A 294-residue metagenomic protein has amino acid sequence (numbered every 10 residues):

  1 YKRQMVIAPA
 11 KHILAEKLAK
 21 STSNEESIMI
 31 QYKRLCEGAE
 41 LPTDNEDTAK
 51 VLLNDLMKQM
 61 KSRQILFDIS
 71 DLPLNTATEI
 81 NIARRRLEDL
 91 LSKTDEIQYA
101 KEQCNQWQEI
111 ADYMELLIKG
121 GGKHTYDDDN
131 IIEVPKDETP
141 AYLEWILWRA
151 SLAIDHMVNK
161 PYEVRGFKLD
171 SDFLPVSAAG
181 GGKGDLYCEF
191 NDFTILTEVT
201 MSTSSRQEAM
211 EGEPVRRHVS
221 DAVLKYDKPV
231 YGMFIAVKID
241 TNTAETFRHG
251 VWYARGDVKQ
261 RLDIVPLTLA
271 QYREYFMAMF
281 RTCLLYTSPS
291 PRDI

Functional and structural regions predicted by a protein language model:
Y1-Q4, Y286-D293: Conserved small/polar residues in nucleotide/adenosyl-binding loops
K2-D172: The feature marks a conserved, polyanion-engaging helical scaffold used by nucleic-acid processing enzymes and innate
D137, N242-E245, F276: Alpha-helical scaffolds that organize eukaryotic protein assemblies
P140-E144, A179-G180, E208-E211: Active-site-proximal structural scaffolding
K168-D185: Charged, often glycine-rich, active-site loop that binds/positions anionic groups
Y187-L196: Active-site beta-strand-loop-beta-strand hairpin of nuclease catalytic cores that positions key catalytic residues
V199-G256: Catalytic cores of nucleic-acid endonucleases
K259-L285: Short, positively charged
